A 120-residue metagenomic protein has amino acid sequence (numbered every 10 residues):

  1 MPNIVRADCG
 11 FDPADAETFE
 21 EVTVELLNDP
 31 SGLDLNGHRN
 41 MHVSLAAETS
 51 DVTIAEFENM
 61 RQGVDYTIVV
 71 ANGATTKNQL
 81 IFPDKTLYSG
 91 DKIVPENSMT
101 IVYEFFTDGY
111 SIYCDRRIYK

Functional and structural regions predicted by a protein language model:
N3-I81, S98-K120: Exposed extracellular interaction/assembly regions and N-terminal maturation sites
D84-N97: Terminal beta-strand-rich extracellular "head" domains that mediate receptor/glycan or other ligand binding
